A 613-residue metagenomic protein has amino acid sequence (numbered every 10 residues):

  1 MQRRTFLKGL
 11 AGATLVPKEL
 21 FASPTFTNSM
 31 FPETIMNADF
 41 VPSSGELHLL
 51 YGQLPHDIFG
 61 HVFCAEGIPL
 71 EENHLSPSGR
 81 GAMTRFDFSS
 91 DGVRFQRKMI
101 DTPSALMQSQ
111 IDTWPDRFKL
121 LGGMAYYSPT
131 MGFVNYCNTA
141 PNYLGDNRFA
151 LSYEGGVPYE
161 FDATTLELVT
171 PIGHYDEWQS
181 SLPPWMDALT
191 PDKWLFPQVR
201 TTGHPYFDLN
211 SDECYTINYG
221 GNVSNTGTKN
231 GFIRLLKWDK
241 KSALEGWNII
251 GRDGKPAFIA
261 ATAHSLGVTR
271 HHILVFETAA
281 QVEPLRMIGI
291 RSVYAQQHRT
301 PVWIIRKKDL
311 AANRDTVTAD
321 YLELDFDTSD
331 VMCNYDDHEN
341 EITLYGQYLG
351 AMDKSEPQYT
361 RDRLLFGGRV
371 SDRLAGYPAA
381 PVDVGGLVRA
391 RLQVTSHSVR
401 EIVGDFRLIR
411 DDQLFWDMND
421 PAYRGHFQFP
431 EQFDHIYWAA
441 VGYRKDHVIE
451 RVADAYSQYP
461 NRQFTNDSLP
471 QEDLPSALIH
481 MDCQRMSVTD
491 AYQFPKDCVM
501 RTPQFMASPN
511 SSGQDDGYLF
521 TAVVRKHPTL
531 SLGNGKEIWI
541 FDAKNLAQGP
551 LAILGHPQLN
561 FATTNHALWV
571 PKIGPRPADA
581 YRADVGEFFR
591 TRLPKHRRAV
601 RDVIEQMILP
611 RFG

Functional and structural regions predicted by a protein language model:
F6-T14, F21-G613: Beta-propeller domains
